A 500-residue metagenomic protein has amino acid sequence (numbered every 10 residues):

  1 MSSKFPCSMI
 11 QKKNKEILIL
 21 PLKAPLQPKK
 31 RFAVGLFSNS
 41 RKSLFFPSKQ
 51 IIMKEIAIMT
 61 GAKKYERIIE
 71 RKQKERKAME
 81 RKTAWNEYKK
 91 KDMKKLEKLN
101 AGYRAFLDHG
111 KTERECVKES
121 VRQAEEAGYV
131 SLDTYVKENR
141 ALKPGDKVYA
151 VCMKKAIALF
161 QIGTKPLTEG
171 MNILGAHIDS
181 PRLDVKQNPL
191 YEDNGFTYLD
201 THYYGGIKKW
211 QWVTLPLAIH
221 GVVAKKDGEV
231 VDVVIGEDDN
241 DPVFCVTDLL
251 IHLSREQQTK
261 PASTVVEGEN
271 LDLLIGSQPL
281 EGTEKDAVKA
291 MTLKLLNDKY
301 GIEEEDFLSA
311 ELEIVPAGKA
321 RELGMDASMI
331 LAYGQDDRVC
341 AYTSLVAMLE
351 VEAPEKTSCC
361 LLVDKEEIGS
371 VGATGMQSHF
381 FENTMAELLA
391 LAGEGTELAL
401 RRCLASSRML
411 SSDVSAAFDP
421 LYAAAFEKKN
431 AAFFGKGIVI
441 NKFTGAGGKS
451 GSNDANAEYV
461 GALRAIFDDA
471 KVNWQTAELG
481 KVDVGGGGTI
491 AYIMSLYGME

Functional and structural regions predicted by a protein language model:
M1-S2, I19, K30, P166 (+1 more regions): N-terminal hydrophobic alpha-helix used for membrane targeting or insertion
S2-Q11, A24-L44, S48: Cationic, amphipathic, low-complexity segments that mediate targeting or membrane/lipid association
E16, A24, A33-V34, E55-A57: Acidic, Ala/Val/Gly-enriched low-complexity intrinsically disordered segments
I17-P21, L44-Q50, G170, T374-H379: Surface-exposed flexible segments
I19-P28, S48, I58, R67: Short, low-complexity intrinsically disordered segments enriched in small and basic residues
E55-E500: N-terminal hydrophobic/helix-forming segments and targeting peptides
